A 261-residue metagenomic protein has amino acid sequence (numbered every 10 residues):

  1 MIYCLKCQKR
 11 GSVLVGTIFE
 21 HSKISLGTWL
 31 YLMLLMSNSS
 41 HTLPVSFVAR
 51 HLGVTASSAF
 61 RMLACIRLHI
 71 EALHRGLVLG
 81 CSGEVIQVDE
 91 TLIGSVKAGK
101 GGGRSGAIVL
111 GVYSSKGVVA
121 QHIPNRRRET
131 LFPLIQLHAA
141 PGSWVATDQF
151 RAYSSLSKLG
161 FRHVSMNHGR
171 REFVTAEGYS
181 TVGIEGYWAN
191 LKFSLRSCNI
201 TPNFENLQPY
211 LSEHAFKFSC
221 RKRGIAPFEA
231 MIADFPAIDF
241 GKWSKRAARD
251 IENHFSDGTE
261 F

Functional and structural regions predicted by a protein language model:
M1-F261: Residue-level recognition of single "structural anchor" positions that define or cap local secondary structure
